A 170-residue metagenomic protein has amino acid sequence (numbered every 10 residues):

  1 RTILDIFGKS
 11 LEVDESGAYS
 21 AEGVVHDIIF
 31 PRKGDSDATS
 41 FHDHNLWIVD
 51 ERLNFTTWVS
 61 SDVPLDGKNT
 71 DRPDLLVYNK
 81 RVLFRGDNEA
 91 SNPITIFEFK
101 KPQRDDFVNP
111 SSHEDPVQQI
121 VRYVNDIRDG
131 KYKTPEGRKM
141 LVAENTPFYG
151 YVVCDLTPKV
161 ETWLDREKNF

Functional and structural regions predicted by a protein language model:
R1-F170: Charged, terminal alpha-helix-loop-beta segments that serve as non-catalytic nucleic-acid engagement and/or assembly
